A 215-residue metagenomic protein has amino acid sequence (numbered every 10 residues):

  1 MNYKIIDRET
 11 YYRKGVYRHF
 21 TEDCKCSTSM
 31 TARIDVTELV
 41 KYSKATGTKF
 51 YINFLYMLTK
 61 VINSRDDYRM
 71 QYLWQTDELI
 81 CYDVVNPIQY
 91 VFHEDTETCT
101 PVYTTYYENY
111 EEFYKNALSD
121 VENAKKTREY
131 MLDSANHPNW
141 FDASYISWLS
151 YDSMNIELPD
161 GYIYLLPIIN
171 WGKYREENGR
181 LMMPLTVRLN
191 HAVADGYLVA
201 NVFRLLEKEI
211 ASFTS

Functional and structural regions predicted by a protein language model:
M1-D23, D83-F92, I156: Short amphipathic alpha-helices and their capping loops
Y3-I6, T21-N53, Q71-V85, W140-A143 (+2 more regions): Gly/Ser/Thr-rich phosphate-binding loops and adjoining beta-strand/alpha-helix segments that form adenosine-phosphate
T28-A32, L39-T46, E97-E111, A194: Acyl-group handling in specialized metabolite and lipid biosynthesis
L39-S64, M183-V202: Acyl activation and transfer enzymes in specialized metabolism, enriched for ANL adenylate-forming modules
V61-Y103: Hydrophobic/aromatic-rich structural module bridging two neighboring secondary-structure elements via a short loop
H93-Y151: Helical lid/core segments from catalytic subdomains that handle acyl or acyl-like groups
N136-W148, P167-R204: Histidine-centered acyl-transfer/condensation active-site motif and its immediate structural neighborhood
Y145-L166: Short, hydrophobic/π-rich interface segment
